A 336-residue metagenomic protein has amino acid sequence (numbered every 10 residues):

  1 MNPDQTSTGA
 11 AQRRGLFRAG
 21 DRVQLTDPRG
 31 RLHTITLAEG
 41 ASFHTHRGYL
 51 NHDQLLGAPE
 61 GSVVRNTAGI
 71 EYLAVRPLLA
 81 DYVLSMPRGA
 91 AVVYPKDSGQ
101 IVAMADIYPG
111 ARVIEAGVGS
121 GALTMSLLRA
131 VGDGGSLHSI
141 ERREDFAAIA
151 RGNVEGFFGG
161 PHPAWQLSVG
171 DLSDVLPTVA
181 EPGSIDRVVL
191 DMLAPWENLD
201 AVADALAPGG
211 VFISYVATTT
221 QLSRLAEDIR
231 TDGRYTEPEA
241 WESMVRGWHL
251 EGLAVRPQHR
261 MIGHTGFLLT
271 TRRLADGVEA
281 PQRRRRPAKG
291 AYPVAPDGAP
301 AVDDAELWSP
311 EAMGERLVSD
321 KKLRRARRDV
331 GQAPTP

Functional and structural regions predicted by a protein language model:
M1-N66, E227-P336: SAM/dcSAM-binding transferase cores
Y108-G119: Conserved class I S-adenosyl-L-methionine
G119, L123-T124, N198: Residues at the N-terminus of the alpha-helix immediately C-terminal to the conserved SAM/SAH-binding loop
L128-R129, W196-G210, D228-R230: A short glycine-rich, Lys/Arg-flanked "PGG" loop and its adjoining helix->strand segment in the class I
R129-S136, Y235: Conserved S-adenosyl-L-methionine
G134-I140, F212: Short beta-strand element of Class I
I140-P195: S-adenosyl-L-methionine
G209-A217: Conserved beta-strand signature within the Rossmann-like core of class I S-adenosyl-L-methionine
